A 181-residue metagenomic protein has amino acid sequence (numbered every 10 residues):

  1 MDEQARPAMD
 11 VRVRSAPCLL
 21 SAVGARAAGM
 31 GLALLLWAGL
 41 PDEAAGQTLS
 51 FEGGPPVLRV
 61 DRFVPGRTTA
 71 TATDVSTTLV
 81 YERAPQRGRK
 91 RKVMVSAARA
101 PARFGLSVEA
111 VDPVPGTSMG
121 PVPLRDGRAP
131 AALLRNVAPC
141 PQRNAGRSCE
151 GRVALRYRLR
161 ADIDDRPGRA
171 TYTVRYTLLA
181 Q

Functional and structural regions predicted by a protein language model:
M1-G24: N-terminal secretory signal peptides that target proteins for export/translocation
E3, M9, W37-E43: Signals and flexible motifs at protein termini associated with secretion
R6-P7, A28, V122: A detector of low-complexity, intrinsically disordered, Ser/Thr/Gly/Pro/Ala-rich segments
S15-P17, A27, D112, D126: N-terminal regions of proteins, emphasizing targeting and processing segments when present
A22-P41: Bacterial N-terminal signal peptides
L40-Q181: N-terminal small/polar-rich segments of proteins
